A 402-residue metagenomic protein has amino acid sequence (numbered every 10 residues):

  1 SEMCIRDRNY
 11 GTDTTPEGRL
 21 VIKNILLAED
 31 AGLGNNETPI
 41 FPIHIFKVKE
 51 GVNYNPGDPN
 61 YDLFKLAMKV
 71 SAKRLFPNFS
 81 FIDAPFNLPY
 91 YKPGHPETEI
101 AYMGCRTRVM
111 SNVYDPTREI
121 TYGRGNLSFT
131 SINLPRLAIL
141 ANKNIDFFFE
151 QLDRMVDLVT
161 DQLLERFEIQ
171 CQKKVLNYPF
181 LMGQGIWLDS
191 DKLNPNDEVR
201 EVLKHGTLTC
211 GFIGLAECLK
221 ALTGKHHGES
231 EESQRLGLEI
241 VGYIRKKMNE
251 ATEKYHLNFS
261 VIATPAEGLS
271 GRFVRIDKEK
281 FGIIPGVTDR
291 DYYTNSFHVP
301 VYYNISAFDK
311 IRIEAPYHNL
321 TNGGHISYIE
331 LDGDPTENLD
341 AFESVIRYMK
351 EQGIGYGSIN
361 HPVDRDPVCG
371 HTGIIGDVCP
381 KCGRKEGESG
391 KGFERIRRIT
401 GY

Functional and structural regions predicted by a protein language model:
S1-E2, R6-K204, K225-H226, S230-S389 (+1 more regions): Conserved catalytic cores of very large enzyme subunits
V202-L219, S389-G401: Conserved phosphate/anionic-ligand binding catalytic regions in large, soluble enzymes, centered on
